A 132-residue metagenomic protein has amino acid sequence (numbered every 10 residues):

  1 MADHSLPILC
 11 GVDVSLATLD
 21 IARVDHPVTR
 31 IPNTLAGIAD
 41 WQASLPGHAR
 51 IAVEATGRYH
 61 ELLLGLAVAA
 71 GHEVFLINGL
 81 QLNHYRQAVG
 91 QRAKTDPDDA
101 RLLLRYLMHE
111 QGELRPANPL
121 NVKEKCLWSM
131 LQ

Functional and structural regions predicted by a protein language model:
M1-Q132: Phosphate- and other anionic-substrate recognition elements at nucleic-acid/protein interfaces
